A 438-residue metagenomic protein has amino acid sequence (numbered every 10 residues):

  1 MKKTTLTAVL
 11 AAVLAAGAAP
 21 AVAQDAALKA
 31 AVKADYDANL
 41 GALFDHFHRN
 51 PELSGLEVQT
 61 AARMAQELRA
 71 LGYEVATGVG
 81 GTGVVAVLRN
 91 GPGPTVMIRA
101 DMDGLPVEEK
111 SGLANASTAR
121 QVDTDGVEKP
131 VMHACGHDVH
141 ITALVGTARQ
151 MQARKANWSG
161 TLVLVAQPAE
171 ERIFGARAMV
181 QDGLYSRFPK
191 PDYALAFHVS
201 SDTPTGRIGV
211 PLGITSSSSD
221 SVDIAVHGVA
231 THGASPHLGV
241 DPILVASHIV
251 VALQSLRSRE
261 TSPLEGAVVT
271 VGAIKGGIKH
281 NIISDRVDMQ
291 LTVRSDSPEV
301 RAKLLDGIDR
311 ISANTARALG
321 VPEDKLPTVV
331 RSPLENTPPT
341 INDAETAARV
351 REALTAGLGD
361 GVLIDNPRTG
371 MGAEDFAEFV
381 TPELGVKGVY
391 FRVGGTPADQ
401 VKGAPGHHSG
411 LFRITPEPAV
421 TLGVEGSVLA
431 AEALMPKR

Functional and structural regions predicted by a protein language model:
M1-A23: Gram-negative bacterial Sec-dependent N-terminal signal peptides
Q24, S247, V251-R438: Metal-dependent amide/peptide-bond hydrolase catalytic core, centered on the "pita-bread" metallohydrolase fold
Q24-H133, D138-G160: Acidic/His- and Gly-rich active-site-bordering loop/insert found across diverse amide/peptide-bond hydrolases
V32, Y36-L40, F44, H48-P51 (+13 more regions): Sec/Tat-exported extracytoplasmic proteins
D35, N39-A42, H46, G55 (+13 more regions): Extracytoplasmic/secreted proteins, especially bacterial periplasmic and envelope-associated proteins
F47, L68, A86, I98 (+9 more regions): Divalent metal-coordination and catalytic microenvironments
R120-M132, D138-V139, Q150-A273, I278-I282: Histidine/acidic-residue-rich, glycine-tolerant segments that coordinate divalent metal ions
